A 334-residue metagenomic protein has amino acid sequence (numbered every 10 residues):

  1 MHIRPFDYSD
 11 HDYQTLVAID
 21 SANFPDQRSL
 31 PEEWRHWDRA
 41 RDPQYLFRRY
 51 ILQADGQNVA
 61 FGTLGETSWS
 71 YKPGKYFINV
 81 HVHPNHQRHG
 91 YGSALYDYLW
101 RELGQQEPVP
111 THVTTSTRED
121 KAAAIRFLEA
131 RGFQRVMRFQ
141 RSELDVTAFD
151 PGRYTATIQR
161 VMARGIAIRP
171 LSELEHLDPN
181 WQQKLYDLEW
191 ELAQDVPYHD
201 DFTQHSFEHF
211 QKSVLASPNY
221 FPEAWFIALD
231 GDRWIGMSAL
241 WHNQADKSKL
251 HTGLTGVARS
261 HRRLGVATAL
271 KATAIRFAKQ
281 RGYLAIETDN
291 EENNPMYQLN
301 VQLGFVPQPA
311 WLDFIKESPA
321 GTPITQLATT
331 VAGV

Functional and structural regions predicted by a protein language model:
M1-W37, Y45, Q53, N58 (+2 more regions): Short amphipathic alpha-helix that is part of the acyltransferase structural core
F6-S9, V17-D120, L229-D230, I235-A258: Conserved donor-binding loop and adjoining core beta-sheet/short helix segment in diverse acyl/aminoacyl transferases
A40-Q44, A216-F221: Short loop/turn motifs at secondary-structure junctions and domain boundaries
N85-Y91, Y96-L177, L312-K316: Acyl-donor-binding surface of acyltransferase catalytic domains
R88-E102, V257, R263-R276, Q298 (+1 more regions): Conserved acetyl-CoA-binding loop-helix of GNAT-fold acetyltransferases
R131-P151, A224-F226, T252-G253, A272 (+1 more regions): Active-site/acyl-donor-binding loops of N-acyltransferases
Y186-E189, Q211, P222-E223: Flexible, glycine-rich surface segments
M237-W241, K249-K279, Y283: C-terminal hydrophobic structural anchor segments that stabilize assembly/packing rather than catalytic chemistry
